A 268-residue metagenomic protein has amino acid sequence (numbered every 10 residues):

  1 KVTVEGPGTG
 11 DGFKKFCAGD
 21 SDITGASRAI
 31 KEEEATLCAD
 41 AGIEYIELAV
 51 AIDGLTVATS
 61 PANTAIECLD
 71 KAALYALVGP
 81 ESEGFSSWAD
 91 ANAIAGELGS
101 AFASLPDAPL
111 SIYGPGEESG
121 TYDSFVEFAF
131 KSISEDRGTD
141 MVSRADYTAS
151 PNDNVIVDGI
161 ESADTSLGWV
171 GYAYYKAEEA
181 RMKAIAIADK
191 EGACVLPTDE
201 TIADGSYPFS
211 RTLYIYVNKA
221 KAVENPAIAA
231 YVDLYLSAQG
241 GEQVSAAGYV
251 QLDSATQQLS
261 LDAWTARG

Functional and structural regions predicted by a protein language model:
K1-G268: Flexible loop/hinge segments at secondary-structure junctions
